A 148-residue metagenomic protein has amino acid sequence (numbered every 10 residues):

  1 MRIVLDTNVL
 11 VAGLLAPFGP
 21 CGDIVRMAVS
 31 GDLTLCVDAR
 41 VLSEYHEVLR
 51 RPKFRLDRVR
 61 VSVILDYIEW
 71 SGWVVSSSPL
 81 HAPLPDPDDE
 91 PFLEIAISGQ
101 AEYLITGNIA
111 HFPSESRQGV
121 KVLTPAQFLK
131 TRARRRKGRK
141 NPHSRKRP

Functional and structural regions predicted by a protein language model:
M1-R2: Residues that mark the start of a beta-strand
L5, L15-R50: PIN/NYN-family metal-dependent endoribonuclease catalytic core
D6-T7, V37-D38, N108, T124-P125: A secondary-structure boundary/capping signal
T34, W73, G119-K121: Conserved beta-strand segments of alpha/beta enzyme cores
F54-R55: Membrane interface segments of multi-pass transport proteins and intramembrane proteases
R58-E69: Short, well-structured alpha-helical segments
W70-I109: Active-site neighborhoods of divalent-metal-dependent phosphate/nucleic-acid chemistry enzymes
E90, I97-E102, I109-P148: Acidic, PIN/NYN-like endoribonuclease modules and their adjacent C-terminal/linker elements
